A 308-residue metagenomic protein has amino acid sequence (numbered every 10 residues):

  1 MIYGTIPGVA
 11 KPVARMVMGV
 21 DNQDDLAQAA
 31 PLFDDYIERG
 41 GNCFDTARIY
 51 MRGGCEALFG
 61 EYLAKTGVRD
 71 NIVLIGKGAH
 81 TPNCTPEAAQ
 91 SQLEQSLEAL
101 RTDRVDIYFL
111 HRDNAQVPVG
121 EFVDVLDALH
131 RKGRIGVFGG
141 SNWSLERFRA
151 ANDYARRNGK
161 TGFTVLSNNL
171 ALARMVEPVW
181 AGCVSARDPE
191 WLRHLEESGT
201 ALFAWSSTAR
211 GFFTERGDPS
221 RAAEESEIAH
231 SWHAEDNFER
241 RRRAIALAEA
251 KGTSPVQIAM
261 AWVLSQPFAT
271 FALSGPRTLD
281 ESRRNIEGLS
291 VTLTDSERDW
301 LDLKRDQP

Functional and structural regions predicted by a protein language model:
M1-I72, R131: N-terminal binding-site loop/beta-alpha segment at the start of enzyme catalytic domains that lines or forms
K11-M16, G40-N42, V68-I72, T102-D106 (+4 more regions): Short, well-ordered coil/turn segments that N-cap beta-strands
V17-A27, K77-E87, H111, Q116: Active-site mouth loops of central-metabolism enzymes
D24-Y36, T85-L100, R149-D153: Short, acidic/polar
G53-A57, A115-F122: Active-site-adjacent beta->alpha loops and helix N-cap segments on the catalytic face of soluble alpha/beta enzymes
D70-T81, V165-L170: A short, structured active-site edge motif that brings together acidic residues
L97-P118: Active-site groove signature of glycoside hydrolases
V117-P308: Beta/alpha (TIM)-barrel catalytic core signal, keyed to glycine-rich beta->alpha loops juxtaposed to Asp/Glu that bind
